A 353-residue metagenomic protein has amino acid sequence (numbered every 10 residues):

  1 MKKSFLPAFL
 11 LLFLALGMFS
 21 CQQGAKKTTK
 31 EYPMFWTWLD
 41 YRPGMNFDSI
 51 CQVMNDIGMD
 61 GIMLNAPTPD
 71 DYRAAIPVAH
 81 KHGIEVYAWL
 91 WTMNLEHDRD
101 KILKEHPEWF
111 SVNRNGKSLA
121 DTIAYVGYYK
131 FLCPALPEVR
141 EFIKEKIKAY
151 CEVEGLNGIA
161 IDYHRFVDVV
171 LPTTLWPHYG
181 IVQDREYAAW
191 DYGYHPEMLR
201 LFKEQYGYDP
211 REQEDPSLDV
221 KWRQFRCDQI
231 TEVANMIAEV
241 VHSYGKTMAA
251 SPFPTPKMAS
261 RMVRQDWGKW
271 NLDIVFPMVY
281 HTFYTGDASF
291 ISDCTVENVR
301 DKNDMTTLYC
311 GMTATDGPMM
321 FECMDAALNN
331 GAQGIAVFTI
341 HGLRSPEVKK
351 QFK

Functional and structural regions predicted by a protein language model:
A25-I50, A250-P254, A314-T315: Boundary/entry segment of secreted carbohydrate-active catalytic domains
W38-D40, M59-A66, Y125-E141, L218-Q229 (+2 more regions): The substrate-binding groove and active-site-proximal loops of carbohydrate-active enzymes, especially glycoside
Y41-D71, V153-G158, W270-V275, N330-G334: Catalytic domains of carbohydrate-active enzymes, especially glycoside hydrolases
A88-V153: Active-site-adjacent "subsite" loops/lids of carbohydrate-active enzymes
L95-I123, H164-R211: Aromatic- and acidic-residue-enriched segments that line the glycan-binding/catalytic groove of carbohydrate-active
A160-H164, L201-Y206, E212, L218-R261 (+1 more regions): Aromatic-lined carbohydrate-recognition surfaces of secreted/lumenal glycan-active proteins
V169, T247-T285: Substrate-binding cleft/loops of secretory-pathway carbohydrate-active enzymes
L272, P277-F290, T295, D304-K353: Substrate-binding cleft of secreted/luminal carbohydrate-active enzymes
